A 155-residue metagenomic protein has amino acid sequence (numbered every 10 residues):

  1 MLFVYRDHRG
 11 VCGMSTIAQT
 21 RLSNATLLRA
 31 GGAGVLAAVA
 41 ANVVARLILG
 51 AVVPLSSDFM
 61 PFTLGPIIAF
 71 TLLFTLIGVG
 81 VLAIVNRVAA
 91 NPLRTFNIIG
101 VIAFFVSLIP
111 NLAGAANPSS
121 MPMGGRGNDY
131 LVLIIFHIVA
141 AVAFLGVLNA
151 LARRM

Functional and structural regions predicted by a protein language model:
L2-A25: Short, Lys/Arg-rich, polar N-terminal cytosolic tail immediately upstream of the first transmembrane signal-anchor
T26-N42, I138-M155: Membrane-water interface at the C-terminal end of transmembrane alpha helices
L27, A83, R87-F104: Internal alpha-helical transmembrane segments of multi-pass membrane proteins
L28-L36, I67-L72, F96-V101, L131-I135: Hydrophobic alpha-helical transmembrane segments
A45-F70, N111-L133: Membrane interfacial helix motifs at helix-loop boundaries and amphipathic/re-entrant anchors
A45-V53, L82, N86, A90 (+1 more regions): Membrane-water interface at transmembrane helix exits
F70-V88: Canonical alpha-helical transmembrane segments
I102-A113: Aromatic-anchored segments of alpha-helical transmembrane domains
